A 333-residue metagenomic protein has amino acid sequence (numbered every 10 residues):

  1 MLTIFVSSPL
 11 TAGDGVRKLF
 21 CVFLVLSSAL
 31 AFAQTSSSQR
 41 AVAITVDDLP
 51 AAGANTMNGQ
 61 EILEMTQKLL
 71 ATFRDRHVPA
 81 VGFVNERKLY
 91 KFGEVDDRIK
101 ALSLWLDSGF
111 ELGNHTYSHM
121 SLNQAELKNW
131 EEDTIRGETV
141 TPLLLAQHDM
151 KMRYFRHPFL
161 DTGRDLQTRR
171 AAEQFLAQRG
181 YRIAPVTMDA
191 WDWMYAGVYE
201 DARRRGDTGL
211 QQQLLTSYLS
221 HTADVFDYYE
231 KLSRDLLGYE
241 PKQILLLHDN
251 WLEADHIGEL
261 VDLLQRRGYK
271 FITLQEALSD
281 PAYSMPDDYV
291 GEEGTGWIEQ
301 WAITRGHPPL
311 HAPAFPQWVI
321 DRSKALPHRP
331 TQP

Functional and structural regions predicted by a protein language model:
L2-T3, V16-L19: Positively charged n-region of N-terminal signal peptides that target proteins for export
T3-V6, V25-L26, Q34-T35: Intrinsically disordered, low-complexity segments
S7-G15: Intrinsic disorder/low-complexity segments
A12, A31-A33, S38: Boundary at the C-terminal end of the N-terminal hydrophobic targeting segment
F20-A29: Bacterial N-terminal signal peptides
T35-L160, L263, S279: Active-site beta->alpha N-cap acidic-glycine motif
D75-A80, P185, W251-P333: C-terminal domain-boundary segment and adjacent tail
Y90-D97, Y117-K270, E276: Catalytic domains of cell-wall/extracellular-matrix polysaccharide-remodeling enzymes, centered on de-N-acetylation
